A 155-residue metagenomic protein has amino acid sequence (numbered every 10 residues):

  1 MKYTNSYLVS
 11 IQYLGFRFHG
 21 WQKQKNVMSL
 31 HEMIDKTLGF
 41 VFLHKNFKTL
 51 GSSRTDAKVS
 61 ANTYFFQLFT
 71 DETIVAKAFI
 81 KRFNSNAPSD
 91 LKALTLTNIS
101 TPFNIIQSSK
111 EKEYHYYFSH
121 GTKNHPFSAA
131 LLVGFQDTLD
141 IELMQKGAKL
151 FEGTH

Functional and structural regions predicted by a protein language model:
M1-H155: Structured-RNA-binding interfaces characteristic of tRNA pseudouridine synthases
